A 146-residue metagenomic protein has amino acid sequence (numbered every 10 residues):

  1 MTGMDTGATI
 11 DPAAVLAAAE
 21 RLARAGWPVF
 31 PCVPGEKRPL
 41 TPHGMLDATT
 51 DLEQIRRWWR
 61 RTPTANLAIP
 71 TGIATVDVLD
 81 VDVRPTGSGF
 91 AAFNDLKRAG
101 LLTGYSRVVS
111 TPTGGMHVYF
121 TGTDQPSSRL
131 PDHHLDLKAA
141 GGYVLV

Functional and structural regions predicted by a protein language model:
M1-V146: Conserved phosphate/metal-binding and DNA-contacting active-site motifs used in DNA phosphodiester-bond processing
